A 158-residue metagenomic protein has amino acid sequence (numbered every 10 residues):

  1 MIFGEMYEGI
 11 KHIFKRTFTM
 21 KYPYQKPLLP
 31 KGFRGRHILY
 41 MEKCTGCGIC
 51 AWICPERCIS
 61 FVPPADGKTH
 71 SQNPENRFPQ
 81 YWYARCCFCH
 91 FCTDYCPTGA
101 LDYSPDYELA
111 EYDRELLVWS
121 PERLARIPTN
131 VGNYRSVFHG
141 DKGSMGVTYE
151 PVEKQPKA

Functional and structural regions predicted by a protein language model:
M1-M6, T19-Y24, T69-E75, Y83-R85 (+1 more regions): Flanking helices and flexible, charged tails adjoining ferredoxin-like Fe-S electron-transfer domains in multi-subunit
M6, I10-I13: Positively charged, low-complexity intrinsically disordered leader regions
E8, M20, H37-I38, P79: A broad, low-specificity signal marking well-ordered, structured residues that form hydrophobic/aromatic
F14-R36, R57-E75: Short, charged low-complexity linear segments at domain edges
K15, C44, D106: Residue-level marker of positions within ordered structural domains that often coincide with functionally constrained
I38-R57, Q80-G99: Cysteine-centered iron-sulfur cluster-binding motifs in ferredoxin-type domains/subunits of redox enzymes
